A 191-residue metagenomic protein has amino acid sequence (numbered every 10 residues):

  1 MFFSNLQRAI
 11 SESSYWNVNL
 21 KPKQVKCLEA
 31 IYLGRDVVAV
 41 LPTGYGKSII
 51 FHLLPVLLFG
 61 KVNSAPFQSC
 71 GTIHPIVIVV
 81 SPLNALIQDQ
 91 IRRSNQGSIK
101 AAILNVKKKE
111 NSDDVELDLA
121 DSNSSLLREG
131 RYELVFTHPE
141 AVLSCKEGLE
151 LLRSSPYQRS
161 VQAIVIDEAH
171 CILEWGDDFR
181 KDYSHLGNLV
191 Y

Functional and structural regions predicted by a protein language model:
M1-F2, R8, P22, E29 (+5 more regions): Intrinsically disordered, low-complexity N-terminal extensions of nucleic-acid-metabolism proteins
M1-P42, I49-I50, L57-L58: Conserved pre-motif I regulatory segment
V37-V40, S160-E168: Conserved helicase NTPase motor core
V40-Y45, F51-K100, V106, G130: Conserved SF1/SF2 helicase motif Ia
S64, K108-A163, C171-D177: Conserved helix/coil segment N-terminal to the catalytic DExD/H
V115, N188-Y191: Short, intrinsically disordered, charge-balanced linker/junction segments flanking boundaries in proteins
D177-G187: Substrate-gripping "pore-loop 1 plus following alpha2 helix"
